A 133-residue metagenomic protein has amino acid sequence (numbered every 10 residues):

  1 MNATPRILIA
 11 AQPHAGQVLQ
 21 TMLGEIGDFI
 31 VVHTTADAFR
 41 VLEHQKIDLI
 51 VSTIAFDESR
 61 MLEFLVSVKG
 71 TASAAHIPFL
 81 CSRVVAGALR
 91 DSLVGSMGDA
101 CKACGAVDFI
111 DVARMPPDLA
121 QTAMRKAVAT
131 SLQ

Functional and structural regions predicted by a protein language model:
T4-R6: Nucleotide donor/acceptor-binding cores
Q12, H33, V85-A127: Output/docking surface of receiver
P13-H33: Two-component/phosphorelay signaling modules centered on CheY-like receiver
T21-L23, V41, A100: Alpha-helical interaction/dimerization surfaces of two-component signaling modules
H33-L49, T53: Acidic, metal-coordinating helix/loop segments flanking the phosphotransfer/catalytic sites of two-component signaling
H44-Q45, K69-H76, C104: Conserved phosphotransfer cores of two-component systems
V51-A72, F79, R83-V85, L89-G95: Conserved phosphotransfer microenvironments
A129-Q133: CheY-like receiver
